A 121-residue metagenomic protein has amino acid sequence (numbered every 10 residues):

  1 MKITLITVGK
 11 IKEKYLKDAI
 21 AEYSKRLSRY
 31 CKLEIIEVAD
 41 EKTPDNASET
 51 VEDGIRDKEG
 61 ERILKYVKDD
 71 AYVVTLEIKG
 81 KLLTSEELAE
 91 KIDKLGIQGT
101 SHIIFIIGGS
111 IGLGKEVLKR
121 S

Functional and structural regions predicted by a protein language model:
M1-L27: N-terminal beta1-alpha1 ligand-phosphate binding loop
I6, E34-I36: General small-molecule cofactor/ligand-binding pocket signal
L16-I20, S85-A89, L118: Conserved strand-to-helix beginnings and helix N-cap segments that scaffold or border functional pockets
S28-E34: A generic structural motif
C31, D70-A71, S121: Short, well-ordered alpha-helix to beta-strand connector turns
A39-H102: S-adenosyl-L-methionine/SAH cofactor-binding core of RNA-modifying enzymes
G108: Rossmann-fold NAD(P)-binding glycine/threonine-rich loop
G112-V117: Short, glycine/polar-rich helix-capping loops at beta-to-alpha or helix-loop-helix junctions that flank or form
